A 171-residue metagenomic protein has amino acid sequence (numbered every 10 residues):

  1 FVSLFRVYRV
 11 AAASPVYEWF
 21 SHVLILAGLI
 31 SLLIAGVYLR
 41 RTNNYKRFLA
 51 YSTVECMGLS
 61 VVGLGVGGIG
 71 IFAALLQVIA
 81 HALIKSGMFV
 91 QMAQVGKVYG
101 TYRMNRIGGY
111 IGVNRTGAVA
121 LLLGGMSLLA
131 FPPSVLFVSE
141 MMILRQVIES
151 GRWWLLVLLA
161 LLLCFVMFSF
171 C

Functional and structural regions predicted by a protein language model:
F1-C171: Hydrophobic transmembrane alpha-helices and their helix-loop junctions in integral membrane proteins
